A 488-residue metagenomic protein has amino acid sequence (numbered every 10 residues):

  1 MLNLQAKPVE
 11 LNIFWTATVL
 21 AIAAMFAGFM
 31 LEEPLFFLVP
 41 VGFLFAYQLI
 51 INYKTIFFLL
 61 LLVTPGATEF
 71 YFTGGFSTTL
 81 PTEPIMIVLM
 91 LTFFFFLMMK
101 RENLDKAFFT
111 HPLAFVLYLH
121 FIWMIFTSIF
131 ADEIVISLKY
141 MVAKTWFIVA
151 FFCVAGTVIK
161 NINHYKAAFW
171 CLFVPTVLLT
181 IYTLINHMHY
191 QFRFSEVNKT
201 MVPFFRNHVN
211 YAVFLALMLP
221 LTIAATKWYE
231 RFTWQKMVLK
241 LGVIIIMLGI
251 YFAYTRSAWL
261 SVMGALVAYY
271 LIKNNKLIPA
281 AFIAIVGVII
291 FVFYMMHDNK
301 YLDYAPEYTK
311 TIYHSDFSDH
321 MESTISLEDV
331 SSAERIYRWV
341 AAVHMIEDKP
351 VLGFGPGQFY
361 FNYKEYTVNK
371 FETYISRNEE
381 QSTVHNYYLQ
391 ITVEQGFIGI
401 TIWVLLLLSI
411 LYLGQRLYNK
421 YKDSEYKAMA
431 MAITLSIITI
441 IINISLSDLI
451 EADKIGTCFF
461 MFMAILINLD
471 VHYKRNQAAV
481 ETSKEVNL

Functional and structural regions predicted by a protein language model:
M1-I125, I136, K160-W170, A225-M237 (+2 more regions): Transmembrane signal-anchor hairpin modules in multi-pass inner-membrane enzymes, especially those that act on
L2-F26, V41-Q48, M90, L117-I129 (+9 more regions): Alpha-helical transmembrane segments of multi-pass inner-membrane proteins
A21-A23, Y47, I283, W403-L413 (+1 more regions): Transmembrane alpha-helices of multi-pass inner-membrane enzymes
F29, T73-F76, F130-K139, Y251-F252 (+1 more regions): Membrane-interface helix caps and helix-loop-helix hairpins in membrane proteins
L31-L35, F76-I85, Y140-K144, P203-M218 (+4 more regions): Membrane-interface micro-motifs in multi-pass membrane enzymes
V174, L271, T367, E394-I438: Hydrophobic transmembrane alpha-helices and their immediate junctions
H187, L248, F252, K273-S326 (+2 more regions): A membrane-periplasm/extracellular boundary helix in multi-pass inner-membrane enzymes that assemble envelope glycans
S195-V197, V202, I325-V340, H344 (+2 more regions): Long extracytoplasmic/lumenal interhelical loops at the membrane interface of multi-pass membrane proteins
